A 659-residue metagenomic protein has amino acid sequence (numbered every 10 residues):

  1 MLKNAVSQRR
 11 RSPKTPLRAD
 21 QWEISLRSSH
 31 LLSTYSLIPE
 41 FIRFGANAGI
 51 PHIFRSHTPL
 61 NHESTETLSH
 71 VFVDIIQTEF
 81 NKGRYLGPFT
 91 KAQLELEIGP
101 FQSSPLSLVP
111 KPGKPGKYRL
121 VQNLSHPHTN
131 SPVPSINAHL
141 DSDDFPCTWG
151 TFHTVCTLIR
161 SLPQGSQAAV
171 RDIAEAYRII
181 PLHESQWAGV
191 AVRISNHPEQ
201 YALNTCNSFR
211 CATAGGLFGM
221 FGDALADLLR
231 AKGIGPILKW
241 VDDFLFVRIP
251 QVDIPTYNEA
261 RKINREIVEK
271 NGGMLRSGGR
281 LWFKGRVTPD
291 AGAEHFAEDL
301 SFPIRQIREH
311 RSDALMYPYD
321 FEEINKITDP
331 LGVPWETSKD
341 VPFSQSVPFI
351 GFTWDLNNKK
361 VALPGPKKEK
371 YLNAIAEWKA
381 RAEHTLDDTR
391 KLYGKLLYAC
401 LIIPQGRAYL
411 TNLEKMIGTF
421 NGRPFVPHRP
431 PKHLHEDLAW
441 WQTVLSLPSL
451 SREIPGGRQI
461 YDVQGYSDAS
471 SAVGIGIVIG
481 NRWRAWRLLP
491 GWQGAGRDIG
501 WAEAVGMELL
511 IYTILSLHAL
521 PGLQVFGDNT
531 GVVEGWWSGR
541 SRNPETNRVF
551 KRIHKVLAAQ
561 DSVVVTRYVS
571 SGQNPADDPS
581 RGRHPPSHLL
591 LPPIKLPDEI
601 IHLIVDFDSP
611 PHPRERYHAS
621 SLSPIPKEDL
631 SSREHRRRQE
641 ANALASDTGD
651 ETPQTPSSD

Functional and structural regions predicted by a protein language model:
M1-D143, F302-R305, Q405-H435: Reverse-transcribing Pol proteins
H62-E97, P110, T151-H153, G219-R230 (+6 more regions): Inter-domain linker/hinge segments that demarcate the starts of reverse transcriptase and RNase H-type modules
T67, V71, F80-A212, G216 (+2 more regions): Catalytic-core region of right-hand nucleic acid polymerases
P198-D223, E377, I479-V505, G531-R540 (+1 more regions): A short, polar/acidic, helix/strand-boundary loop motif
G215-Q306, I511-G527: Active-site palm subdomain of RNA-directed nucleic acid polymerases
F343-E453, S658: C-terminal reverse transcriptase regions that engage the nucleic-acid substrate
K391, T513-D659: RNase H-like nuclease module associated with reverse transcription
I454-W501, Y512-S516, Q524, W536: RNase H-like nuclease fold core
